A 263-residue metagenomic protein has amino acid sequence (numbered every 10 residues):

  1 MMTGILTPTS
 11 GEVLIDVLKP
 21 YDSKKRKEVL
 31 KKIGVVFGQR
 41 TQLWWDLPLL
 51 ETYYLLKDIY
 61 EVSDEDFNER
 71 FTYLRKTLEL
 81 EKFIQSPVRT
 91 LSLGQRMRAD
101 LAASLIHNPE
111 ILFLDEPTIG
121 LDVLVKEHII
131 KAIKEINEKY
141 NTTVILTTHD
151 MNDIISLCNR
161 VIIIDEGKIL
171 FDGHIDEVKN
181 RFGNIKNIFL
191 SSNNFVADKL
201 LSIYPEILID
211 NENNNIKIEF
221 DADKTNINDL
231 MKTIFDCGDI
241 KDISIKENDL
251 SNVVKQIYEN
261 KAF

Functional and structural regions predicted by a protein language model:
G11-D22, E28-L30: Conserved ABC transporter NBD signature motif
Y54, D58, E65-F83: Conserved ABC ATPase "signature" region
P87-L91: Conserved ABC ATPase signature
I106-E110: A short, proline-enriched helix->beta-strand linker immediately N-terminal to the Walker B motif in ABC-type P-loop
L112-D115: Catalytic Walker B motif of ABC-type/P-loop ATPase nucleotide-binding domains
I130-K217: ABC transporter nucleotide-binding domain
D223-F263: C-terminal coupling/interaction segments
